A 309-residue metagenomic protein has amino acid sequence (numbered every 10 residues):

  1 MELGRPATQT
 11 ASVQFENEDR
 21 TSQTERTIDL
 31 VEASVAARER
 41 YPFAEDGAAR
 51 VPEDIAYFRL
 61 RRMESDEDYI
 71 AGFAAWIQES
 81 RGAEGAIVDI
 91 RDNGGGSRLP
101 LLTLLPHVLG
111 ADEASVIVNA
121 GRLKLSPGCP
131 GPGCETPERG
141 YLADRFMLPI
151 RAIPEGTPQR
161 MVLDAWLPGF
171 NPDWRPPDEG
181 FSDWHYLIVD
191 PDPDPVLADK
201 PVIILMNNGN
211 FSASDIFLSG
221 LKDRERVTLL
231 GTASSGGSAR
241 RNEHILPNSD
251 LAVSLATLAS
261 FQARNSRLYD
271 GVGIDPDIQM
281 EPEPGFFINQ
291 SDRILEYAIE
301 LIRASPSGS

Functional and structural regions predicted by a protein language model:
M1-A86, I90-Y141, I216, A233 (+3 more regions): Flexible, low-complexity junctional segments that flank or bridge functional domains
R98-F287: Conserved acidic, small-residue-rich alpha-beta core segments centered on
